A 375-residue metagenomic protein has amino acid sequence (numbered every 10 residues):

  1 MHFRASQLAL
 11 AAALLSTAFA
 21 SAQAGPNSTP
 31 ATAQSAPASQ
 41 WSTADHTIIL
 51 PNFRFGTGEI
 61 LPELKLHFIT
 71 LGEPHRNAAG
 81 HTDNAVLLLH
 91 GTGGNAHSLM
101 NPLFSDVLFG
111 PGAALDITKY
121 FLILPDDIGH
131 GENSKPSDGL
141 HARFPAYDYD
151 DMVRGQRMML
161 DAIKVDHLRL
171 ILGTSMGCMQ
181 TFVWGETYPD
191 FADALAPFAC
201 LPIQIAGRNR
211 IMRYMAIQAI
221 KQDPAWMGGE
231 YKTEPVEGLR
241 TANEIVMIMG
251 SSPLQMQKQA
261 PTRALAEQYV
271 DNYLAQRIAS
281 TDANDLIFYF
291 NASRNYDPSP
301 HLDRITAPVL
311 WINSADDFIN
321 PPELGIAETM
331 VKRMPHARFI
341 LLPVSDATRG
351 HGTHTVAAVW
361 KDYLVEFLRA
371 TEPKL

Functional and structural regions predicted by a protein language model:
A24-A85, A96-H97, L375: Catalytic-loop region of hydrolases
I69-D138: N-terminal cap/lid subdomain of alpha/beta-hydrolase-fold enzymes
D150-L170: Conserved acidic catalytic loop of the alpha/beta-hydrolase fold
H167-N209: Conserved hydrolase catalytic core segment
F191-Q276: Alpha/beta-hydrolase-fold enzymes
I305, W311-N313: Short beta-strand/loop motif that positions the catalytic acidic residue of the alpha/beta-hydrolase fold
F318-G325: Conserved alpha/beta-hydrolase "acid-adjacent" motif
H336-L375: Catalytic active-site module of serine/aspartate enzymes centered on a nucleophile-bearing elbow/loop
